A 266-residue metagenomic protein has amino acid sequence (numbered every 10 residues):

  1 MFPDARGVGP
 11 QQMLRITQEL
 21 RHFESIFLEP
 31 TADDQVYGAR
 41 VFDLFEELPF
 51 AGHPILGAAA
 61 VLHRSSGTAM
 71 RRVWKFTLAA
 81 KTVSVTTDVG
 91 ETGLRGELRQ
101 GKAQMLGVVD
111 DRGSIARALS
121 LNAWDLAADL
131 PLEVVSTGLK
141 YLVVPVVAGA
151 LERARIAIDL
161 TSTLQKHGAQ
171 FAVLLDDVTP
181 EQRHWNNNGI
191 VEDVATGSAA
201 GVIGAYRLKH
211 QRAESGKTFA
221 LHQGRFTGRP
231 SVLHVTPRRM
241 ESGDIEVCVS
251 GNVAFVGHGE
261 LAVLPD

Functional and structural regions predicted by a protein language model:
M1-F50, L56-D266: Active-site proximal loop and beta-alpha junction motif in alpha/beta enzyme cores
